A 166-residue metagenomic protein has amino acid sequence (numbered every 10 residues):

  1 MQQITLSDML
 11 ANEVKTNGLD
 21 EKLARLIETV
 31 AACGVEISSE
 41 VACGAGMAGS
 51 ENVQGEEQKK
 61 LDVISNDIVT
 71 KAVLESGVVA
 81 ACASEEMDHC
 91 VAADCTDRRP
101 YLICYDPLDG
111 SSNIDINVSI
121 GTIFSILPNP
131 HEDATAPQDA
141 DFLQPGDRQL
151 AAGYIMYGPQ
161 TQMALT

Functional and structural regions predicted by a protein language model:
M1-L108: N-terminal subdomain of lithium-sensitive/metallo-dependent phosphomonoesterases centered on the IMPase/IPPase/PAP
R98-T166: DPxDG-like acidic metal-binding loop motif
